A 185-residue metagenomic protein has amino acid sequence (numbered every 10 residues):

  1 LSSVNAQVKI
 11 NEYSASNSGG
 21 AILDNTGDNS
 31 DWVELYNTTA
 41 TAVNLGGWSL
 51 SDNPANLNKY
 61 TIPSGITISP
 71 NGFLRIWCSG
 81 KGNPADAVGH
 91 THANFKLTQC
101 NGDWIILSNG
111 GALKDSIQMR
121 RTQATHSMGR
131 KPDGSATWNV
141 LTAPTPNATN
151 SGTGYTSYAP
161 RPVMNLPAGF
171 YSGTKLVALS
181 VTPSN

Functional and structural regions predicted by a protein language model:
V4-S184: Intrinsically disordered, low-complexity linkers and terminal tails enriched in Ser/Thr/Pro/Gly with interspersed basic
